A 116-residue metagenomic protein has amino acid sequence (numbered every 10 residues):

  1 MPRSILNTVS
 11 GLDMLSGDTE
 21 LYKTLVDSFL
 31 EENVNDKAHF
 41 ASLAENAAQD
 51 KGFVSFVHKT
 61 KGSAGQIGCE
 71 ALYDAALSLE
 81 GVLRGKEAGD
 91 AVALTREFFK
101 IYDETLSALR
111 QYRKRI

Functional and structural regions predicted by a protein language model:
M1-I116: Two-component system phosphorelay core
